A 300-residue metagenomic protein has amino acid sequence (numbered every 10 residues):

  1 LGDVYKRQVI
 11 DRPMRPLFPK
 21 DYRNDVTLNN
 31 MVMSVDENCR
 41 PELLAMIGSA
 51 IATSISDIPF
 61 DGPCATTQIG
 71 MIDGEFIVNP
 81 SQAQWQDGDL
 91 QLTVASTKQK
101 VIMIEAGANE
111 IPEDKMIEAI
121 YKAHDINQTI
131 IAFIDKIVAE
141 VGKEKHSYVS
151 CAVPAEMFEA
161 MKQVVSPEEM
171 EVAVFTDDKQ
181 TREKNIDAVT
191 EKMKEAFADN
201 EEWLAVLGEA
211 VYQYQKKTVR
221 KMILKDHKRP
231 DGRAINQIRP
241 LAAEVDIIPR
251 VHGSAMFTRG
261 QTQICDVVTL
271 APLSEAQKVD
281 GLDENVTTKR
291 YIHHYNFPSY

Functional and structural regions predicted by a protein language model:
L1-Y5: Short, small-residue-biased leader/transition segments that mark boundaries at the very start of proteins
K6-V32, P41: Anion-binding (especially nucleotide phosphate/pyrophosphate-binding) glycine-rich loop and adjoining beta-alpha core
D21-V35, M103-E105, I292-N296: Glycine- and acidic-rich phosphate- and metal-coordinating loops
D25-V78: Gly/Ser-rich oxyanion-binding loop with an adjacent helix/lid that shapes the negatively charged ligand pocket
D57-A173: Mobile "lid/hinge" segments at catalytic clefts and subdomain interfaces of large enzymes
S147-T287: Extended amphipathic alpha-helical scaffolds
E284-Y300: Conserved catalytic alpha/beta cores of large enzymes that bind or transform nucleotide phosphates and polynucleotides
